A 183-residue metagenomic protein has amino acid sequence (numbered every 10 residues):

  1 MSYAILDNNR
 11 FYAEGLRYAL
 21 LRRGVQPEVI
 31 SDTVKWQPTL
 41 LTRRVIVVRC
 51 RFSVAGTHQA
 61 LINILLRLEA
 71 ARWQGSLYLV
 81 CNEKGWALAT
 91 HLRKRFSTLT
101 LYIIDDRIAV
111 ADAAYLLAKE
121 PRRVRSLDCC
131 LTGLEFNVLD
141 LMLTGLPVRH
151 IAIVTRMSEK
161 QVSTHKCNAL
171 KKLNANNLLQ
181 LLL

Functional and structural regions predicted by a protein language model:
M1-P121: N-terminal regulatory/sensing modules of transcriptional regulators
R122-T164: Helix-turn-helix DNA-binding segment
L170-L183: Basic, Lys/Arg-enriched C-terminal extension of HTH/homeodomain DNA-binding domains
